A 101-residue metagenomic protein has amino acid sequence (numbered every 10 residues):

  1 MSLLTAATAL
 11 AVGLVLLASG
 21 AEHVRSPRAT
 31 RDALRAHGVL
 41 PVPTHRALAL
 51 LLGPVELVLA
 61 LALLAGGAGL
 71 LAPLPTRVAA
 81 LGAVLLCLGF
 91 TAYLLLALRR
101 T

Functional and structural regions predicted by a protein language model:
M1-T101: Membrane-interfacial helix-loop segments of redox and metal-homeostasis proteins, especially TM-loop-TM junctions
